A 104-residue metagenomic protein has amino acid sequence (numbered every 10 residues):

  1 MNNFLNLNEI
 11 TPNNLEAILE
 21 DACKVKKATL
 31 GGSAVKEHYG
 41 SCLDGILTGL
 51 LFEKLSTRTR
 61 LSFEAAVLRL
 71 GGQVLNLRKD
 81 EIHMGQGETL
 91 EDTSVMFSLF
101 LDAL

Functional and structural regions predicted by a protein language model:
M1-L61, A65: Positively charged, low-complexity intrinsically disordered leader regions
L47-T48, F52-L101: Active-site cofactor/substrate anionic-group-binding motifs, chiefly glycine- and Lys/Arg-rich phosphate-binding loops
